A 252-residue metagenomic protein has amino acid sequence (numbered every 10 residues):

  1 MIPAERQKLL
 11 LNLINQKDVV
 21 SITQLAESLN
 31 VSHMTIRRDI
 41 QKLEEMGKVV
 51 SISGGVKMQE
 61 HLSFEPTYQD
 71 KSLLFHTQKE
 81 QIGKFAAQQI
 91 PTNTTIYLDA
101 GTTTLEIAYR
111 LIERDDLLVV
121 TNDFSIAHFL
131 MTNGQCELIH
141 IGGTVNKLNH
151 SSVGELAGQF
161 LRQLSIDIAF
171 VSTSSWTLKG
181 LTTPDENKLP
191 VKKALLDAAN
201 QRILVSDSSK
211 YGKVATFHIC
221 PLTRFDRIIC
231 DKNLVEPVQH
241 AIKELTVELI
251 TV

Functional and structural regions predicted by a protein language model:
I2-E5, L9-I14, D18-Q24, N30-S32 (+3 more regions): Conserved phosphate- and dinucleotide-binding cores of soluble alpha/beta proteins, encompassing both enzyme active
I2-E5, L9-L11, N15-T23, E27-L29 (+5 more regions): HTH-adjacent hinge/linker in prokaryotic transcriptional regulators
T104: Conserved SAM/SAH-binding loop
